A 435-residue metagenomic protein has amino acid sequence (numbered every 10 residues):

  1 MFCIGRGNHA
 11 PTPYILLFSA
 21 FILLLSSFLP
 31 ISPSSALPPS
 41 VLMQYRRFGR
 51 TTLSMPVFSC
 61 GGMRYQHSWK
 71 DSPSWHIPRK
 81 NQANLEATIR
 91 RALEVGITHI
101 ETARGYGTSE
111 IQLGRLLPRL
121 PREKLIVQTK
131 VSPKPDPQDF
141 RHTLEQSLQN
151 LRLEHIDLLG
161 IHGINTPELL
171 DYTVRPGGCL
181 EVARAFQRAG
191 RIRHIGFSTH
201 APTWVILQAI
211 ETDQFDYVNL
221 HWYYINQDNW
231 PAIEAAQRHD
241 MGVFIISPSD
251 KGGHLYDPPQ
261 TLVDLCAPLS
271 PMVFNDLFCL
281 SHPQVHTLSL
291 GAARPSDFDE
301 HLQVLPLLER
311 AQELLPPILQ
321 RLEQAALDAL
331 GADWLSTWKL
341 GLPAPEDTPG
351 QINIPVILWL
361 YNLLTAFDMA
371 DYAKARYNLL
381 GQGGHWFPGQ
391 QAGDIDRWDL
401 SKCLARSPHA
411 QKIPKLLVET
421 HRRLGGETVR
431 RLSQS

Functional and structural regions predicted by a protein language model:
H9-T12, S19, S26, S32-S35: Short, low-complexity intrinsically disordered segments enriched in A/P/G/S/L with frequent Arg, especially at protein
P38-L125, I413-S435: N-terminal binding-site loop/beta-alpha segment at the start of enzyme catalytic domains that lines or forms
F48, C60, I100, L113 (+9 more regions): Conserved, mostly hydrophobic/aromatic
S59-M63, E101-A103, Q128-K130, L159-H162 (+4 more regions): A cross-family glycoside hydrolase active-site/sugar-binding cleft signature
W69-I77, R90, P135-I233, Q237-S249 (+1 more regions): Glycine/proline-rich, positively charged, aromatic-decorated active-site loop/lid region on the catalytic face
L120, K124-Q138, H162: Structural motif corresponding to the early beta-alpha repeats
P231-S435: Structured C-terminal cap/extension of enzyme domains
